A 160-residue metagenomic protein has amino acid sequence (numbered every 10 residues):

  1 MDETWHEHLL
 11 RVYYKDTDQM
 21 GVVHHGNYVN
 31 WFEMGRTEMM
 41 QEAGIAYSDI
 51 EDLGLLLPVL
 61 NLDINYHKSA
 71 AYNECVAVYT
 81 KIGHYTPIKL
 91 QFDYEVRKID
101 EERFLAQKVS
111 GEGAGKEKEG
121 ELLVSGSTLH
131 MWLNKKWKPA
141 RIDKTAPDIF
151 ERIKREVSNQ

Functional and structural regions predicted by a protein language model:
M1-V59, W132-Q160: Hot-dog-fold acyl-thioester-processing enzymes
H8, A70-C75, I82-Q160: HotDog/MaoC-like acyl-thioester-processing domains
M39-Q91: Hydrophobic beta-strand-centered segment that forms part of the acyl-chain substrate-binding groove
